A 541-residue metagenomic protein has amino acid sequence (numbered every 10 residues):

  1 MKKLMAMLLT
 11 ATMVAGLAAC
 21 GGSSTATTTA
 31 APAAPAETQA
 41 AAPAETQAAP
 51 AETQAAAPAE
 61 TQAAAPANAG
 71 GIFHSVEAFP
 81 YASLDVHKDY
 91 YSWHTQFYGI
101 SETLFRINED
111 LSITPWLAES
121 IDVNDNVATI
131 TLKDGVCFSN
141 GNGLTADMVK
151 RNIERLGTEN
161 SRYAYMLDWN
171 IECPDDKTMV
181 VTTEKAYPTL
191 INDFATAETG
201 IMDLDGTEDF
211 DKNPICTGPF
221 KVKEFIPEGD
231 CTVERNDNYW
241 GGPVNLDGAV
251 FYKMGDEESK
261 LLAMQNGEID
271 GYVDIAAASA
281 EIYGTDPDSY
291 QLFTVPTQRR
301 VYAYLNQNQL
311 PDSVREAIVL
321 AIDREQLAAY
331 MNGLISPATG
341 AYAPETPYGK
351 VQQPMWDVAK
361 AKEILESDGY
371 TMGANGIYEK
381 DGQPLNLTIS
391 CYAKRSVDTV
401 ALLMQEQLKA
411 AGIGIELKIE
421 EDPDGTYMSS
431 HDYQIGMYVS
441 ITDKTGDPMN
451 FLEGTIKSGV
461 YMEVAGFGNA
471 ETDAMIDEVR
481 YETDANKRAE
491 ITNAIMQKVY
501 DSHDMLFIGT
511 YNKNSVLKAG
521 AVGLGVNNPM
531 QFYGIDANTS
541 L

Functional and structural regions predicted by a protein language model:
C20-A30: Bacterial lipoprotein signal-peptidase II cleavage site
V76-V123, I215-C216, P529: N-terminal lobe/hinge region of extracytoplasmic solute-binding protein
S112, F194-V244, G248, E258 (+3 more regions): Gly/Pro-rich hinge or "lid" segments in bacterial periplasmic/extracellular proteins
E119-N160: Aromatic- and charge-enriched surface segment that lines or borders ligand/interaction sites
D122, Y163-L204, A317-L320: Surface-exposed binding/hinge segments that line and control ligand-binding clefts or catalytic entry sites
E208, D237-I282, G414: Ligand-site clamp/hinge motif
L310-Q405: Append "and occasionally in soluble cytosolic enzymes with long acidic Gly/Pro-rich linkers
A321-G349, S396-Q405, T426-L541: Detector for C-terminal structural segments
